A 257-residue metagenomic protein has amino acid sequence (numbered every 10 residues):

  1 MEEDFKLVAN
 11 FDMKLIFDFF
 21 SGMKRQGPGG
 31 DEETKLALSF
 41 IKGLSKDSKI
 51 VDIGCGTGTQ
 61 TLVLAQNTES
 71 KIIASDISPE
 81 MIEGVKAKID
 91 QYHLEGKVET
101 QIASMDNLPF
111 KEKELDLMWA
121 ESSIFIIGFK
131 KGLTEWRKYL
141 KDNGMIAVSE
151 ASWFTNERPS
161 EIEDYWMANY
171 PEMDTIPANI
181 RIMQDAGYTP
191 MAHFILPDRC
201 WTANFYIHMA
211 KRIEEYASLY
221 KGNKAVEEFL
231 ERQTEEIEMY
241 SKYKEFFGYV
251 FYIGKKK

Functional and structural regions predicted by a protein language model:
G27-K46: Conserved alpha-helix/loop element of class I SAM-dependent methyltransferases that forms part of the SAM/SAH-binding
V51-I53, T57-N107: Class I SAM-dependent methyltransferase SAM/SAH-binding core
D106-L117: A short acidic, Gly/Pro-enriched loop at the edge of an enzyme's catalytic core that lines a small-molecule cofactor
L117-K130: A short SAM/SAH-binding and catalytic strip from SAM-dependent methyltransferases
K130-M145: A short glycine-rich, Lys/Arg-flanked "PGG" loop and its adjoining helix->strand segment in the class I
A151-Y170: Short, glycine-/aromatic-enriched active-site segment of Class I SAM-dependent methyltransferases
E172-G187: Short alpha-helix
A192-K257: Conserved Class I S-adenosyl-L-methionine
